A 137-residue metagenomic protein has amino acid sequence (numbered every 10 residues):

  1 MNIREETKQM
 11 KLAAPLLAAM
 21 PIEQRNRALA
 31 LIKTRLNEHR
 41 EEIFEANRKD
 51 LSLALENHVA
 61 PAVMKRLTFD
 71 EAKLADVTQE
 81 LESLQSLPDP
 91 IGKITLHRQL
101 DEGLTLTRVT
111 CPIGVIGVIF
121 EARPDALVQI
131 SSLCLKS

Functional and structural regions predicted by a protein language model:
M1-T105, L133: N-terminal Rossmann-like NAD(P)+-binding subdomain of aldehyde/semialdehyde dehydrogenases
H97-I113, G117-S137: Substrate-binding/gating loop at the entrance of the active-site cleft, primarily in PLP-dependent aminotransferase-like
